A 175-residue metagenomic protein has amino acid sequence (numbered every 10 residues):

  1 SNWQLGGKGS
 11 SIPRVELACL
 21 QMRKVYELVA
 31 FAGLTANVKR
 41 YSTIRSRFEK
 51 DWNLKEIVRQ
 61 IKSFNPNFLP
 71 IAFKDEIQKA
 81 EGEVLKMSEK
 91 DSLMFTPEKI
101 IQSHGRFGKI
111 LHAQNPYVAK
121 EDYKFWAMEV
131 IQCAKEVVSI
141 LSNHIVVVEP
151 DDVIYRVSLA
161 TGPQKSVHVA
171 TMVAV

Functional and structural regions predicted by a protein language model:
S1, S42-T43, K124-M128: Amphipathic alpha-helical scaffolding segments
W3-K55: N-terminal interaction modules that seed assembly of large macromolecular complexes
F48-V175: Long, charged low-complexity segments
